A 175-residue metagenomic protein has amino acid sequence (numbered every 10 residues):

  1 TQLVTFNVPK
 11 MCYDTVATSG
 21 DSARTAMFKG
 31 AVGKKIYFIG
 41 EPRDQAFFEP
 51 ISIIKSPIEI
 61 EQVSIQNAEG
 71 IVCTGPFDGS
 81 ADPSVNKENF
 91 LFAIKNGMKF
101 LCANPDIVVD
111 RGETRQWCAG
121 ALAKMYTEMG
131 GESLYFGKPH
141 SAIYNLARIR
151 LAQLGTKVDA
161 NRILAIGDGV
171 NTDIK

Functional and structural regions predicted by a protein language model:
T1-K175: HAD-like aspartate-dependent phosphatase fold
